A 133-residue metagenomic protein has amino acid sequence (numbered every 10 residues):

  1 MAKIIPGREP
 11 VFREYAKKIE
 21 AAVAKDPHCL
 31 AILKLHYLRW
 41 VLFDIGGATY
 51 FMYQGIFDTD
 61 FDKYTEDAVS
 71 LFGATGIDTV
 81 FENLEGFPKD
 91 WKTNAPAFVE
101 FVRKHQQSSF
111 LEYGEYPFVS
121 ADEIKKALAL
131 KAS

Functional and structural regions predicted by a protein language model:
M1-Y50, G55-E66, S70-F72, F87-S133: Short S/T/G/P-rich N-terminal loop/turn motif that feeds into the first structured element of a domain
A74-L84: Conserved His + Asp/Glu catalytic blocks
